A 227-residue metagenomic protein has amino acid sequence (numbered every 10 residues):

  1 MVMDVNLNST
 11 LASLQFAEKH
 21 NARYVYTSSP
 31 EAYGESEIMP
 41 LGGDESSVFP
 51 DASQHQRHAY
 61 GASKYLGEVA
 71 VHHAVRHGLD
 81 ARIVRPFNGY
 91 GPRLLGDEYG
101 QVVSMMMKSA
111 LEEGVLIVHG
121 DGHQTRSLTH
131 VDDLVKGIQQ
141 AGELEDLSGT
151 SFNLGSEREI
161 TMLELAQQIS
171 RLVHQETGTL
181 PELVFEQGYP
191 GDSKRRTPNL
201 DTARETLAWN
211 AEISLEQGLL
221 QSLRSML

Functional and structural regions predicted by a protein language model:
V2-M3: A hydrophobic alpha-helix adjacent to the NAD(P)-binding/active-site core of NAD(P)-dependent oxidoreductases, strongly
T10-L11, Y65-H72, S104-M107, V135-K136 (+1 more regions): Conserved active-site helix of classical SDR/Rossmann-fold NAD(P)-dependent CH-OH oxidoreductases
L11-R57: Conserved Rossmann-fold NAD(P)-dependent oxidoreductase catalytic core, especially the SDR/UDP-sugar
Y24, S28-S29, E68-P92: Conserved beta-loop-beta element that borders a ligand/cofactor-binding pocket
E35, Q54-R82, A110-E112: Active-site Tyr-X1-5-Lys
V48-H55, A81-R93, M105-T129, N153-G155: A conserved pocket-lining segment of Rossmann-fold NAD(P)-dependent short-chain dehydrogenase/reductase
A110-L227: C-terminal substrate-binding subdomain of Rossmann-fold SDR/epimerase-dehydratase oxidoreductases
